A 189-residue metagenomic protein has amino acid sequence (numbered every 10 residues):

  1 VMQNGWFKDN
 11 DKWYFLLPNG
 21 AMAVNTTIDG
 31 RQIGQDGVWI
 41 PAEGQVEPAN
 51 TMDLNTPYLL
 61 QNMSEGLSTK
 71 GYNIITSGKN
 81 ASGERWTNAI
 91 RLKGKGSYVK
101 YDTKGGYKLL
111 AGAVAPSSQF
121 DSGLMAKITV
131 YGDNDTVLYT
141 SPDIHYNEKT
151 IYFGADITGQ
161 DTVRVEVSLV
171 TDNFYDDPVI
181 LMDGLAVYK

Functional and structural regions predicted by a protein language model:
V1-E47: Extracellular adhesion/carbohydrate-binding repeat motifs centered on closely spaced tryptophans
Q45-K189: Gly-Asp-aromatic-enriched flexible segments
